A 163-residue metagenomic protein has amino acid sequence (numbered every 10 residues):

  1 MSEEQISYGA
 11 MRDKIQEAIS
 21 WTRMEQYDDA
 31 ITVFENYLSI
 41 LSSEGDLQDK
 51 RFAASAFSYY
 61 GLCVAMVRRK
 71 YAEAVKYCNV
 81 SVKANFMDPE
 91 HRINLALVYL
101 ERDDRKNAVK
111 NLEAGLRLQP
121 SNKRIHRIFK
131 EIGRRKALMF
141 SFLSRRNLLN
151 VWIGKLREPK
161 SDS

Functional and structural regions predicted by a protein language model:
M1-D13, E44-A54, M139-L143: TPR-adjacent "capping" and linker segments in tetratricopeptide-repeat scaffold/adaptor proteins
M1-S39, R157-S163: Long, contiguous interaction/recruitment modules in multidomain scaffold/adaptor proteins
M11, A18, G61-L62, A96 (+1 more regions): Conserved small-residue packing positions in alpha-helical repeats and bundles
R23, D28, E35-L97: Alpha-helical adaptor scaffolds
R23, M66-V67, E101, E131-R135: Register position in tetratricopeptide repeats
R124-S163: Terminal, low-structured helical/coil segments at or just beyond the last alpha-helical repeat
